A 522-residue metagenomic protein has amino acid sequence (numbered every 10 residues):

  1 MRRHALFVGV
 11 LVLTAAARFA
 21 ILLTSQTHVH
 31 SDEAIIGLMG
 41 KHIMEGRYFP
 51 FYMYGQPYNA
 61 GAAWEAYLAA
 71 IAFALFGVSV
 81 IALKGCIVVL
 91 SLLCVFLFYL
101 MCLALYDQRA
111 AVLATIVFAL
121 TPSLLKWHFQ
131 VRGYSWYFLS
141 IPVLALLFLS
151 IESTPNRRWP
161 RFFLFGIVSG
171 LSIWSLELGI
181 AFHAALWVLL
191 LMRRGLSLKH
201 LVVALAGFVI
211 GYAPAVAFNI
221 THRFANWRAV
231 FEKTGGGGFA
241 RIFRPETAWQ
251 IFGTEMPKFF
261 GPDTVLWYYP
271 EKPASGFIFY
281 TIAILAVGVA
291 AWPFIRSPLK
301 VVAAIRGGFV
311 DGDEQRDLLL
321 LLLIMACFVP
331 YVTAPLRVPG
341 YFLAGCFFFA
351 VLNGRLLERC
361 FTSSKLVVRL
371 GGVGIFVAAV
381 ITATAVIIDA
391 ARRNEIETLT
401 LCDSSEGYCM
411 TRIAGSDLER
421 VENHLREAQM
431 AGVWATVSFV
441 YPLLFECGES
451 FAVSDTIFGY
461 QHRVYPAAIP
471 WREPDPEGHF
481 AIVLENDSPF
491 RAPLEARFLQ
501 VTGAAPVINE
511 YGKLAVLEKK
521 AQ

Functional and structural regions predicted by a protein language model:
R2-A5, L103-A104, R109-A110, P155-W159 (+3 more regions): Membrane-interface helix-loop-helix junctions at transmembrane boundaries of multi-pass membrane enzymes, predominantly
V8-A15, L205-V209, L357-I396: Signature aromatic-anchored transmembrane alpha helix within multi-pass, membrane-resident enzymes that catalyze glycan
T14-A17, A114-L120, L146, S169 (+2 more regions): Short helix- or helix-capping micro-motifs that position conserved polar/aromatic residues at function-defining sites
F19-I21, A34-Y67, I71-A72, G236-A240: Extracytosolic helix-loop segments that constitute the early lumenal/periplasmic catalytic or substrate-binding loops
A104-L105, R109, L144-L164, S172 (+1 more regions): Membrane-interface transmembrane helices that cradle and orient dolichyl/undecaprenyl
H183-R296: Transmembrane-lumen/periplasm boundary regions of multi-pass, lipid-linked membrane glycan transferases
F277-L285, D313-G371: Hydrophobic/aromatic-rich transmembrane helices and adjacent perimembrane loops
P335, P339, G371-A428, F439-P442 (+1 more regions): Membrane-proximal, lumen/periplasm-facing interface regions of secretory-pathway glyco- and lipid-modifying enzymes
